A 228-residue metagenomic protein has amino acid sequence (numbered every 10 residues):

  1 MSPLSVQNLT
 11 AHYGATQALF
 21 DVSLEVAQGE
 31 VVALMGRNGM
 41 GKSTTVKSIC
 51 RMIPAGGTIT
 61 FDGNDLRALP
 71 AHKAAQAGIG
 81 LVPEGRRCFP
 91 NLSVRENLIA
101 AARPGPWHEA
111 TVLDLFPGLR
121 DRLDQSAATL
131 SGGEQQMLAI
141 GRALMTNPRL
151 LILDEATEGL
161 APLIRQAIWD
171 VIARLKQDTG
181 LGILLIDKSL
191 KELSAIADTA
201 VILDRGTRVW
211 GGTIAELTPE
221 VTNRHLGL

Functional and structural regions predicted by a protein language model:
S2-L228: Glycine-rich phosphate-binding loops of nucleotide-dependent enzymes
